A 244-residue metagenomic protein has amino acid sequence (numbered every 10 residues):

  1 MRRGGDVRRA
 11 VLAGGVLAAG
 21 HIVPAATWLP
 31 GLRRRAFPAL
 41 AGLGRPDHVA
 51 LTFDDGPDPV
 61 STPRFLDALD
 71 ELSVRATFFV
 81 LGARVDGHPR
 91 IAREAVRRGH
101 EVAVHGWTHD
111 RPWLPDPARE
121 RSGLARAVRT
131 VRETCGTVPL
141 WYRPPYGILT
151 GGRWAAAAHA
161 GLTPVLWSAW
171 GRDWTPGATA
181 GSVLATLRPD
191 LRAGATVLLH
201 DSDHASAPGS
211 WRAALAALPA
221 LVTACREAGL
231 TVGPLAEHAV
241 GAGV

Functional and structural regions predicted by a protein language model:
R2-W28: Hydrophobic alpha-helical topogenic segments used for membrane insertion/localization
W28-W113, R119, G123, T130 (+1 more regions): Active-site beta->alpha N-cap acidic-glycine motif
G31-R45, L72, D86, P208-V244: C-terminal domain-boundary segment and adjacent tail
F53-D55, V80-G82, V104-G106, R143-Y146 (+3 more regions): A cross-domain feature marking catalytic cores of carbohydrate-active enzymes and several ubiquitous metabolic/repair
D54, L69, F78, V102 (+5 more regions): Divalent metal-coordination and catalytic microenvironments
D110-P115, D173-T175, A205-P208: A short acidic, helix-capping loop that chelates divalent metal ions and anchors anionic groups
P117-L124, A178-A185, W211-L218: Charged helix-capping and loop-helix junction motifs
I148, R153-D190, L230-G241: His/Asp/Glu-enriched short active-site or ligand-binding loop at hydrolase and phosphoryl-transfer sites
